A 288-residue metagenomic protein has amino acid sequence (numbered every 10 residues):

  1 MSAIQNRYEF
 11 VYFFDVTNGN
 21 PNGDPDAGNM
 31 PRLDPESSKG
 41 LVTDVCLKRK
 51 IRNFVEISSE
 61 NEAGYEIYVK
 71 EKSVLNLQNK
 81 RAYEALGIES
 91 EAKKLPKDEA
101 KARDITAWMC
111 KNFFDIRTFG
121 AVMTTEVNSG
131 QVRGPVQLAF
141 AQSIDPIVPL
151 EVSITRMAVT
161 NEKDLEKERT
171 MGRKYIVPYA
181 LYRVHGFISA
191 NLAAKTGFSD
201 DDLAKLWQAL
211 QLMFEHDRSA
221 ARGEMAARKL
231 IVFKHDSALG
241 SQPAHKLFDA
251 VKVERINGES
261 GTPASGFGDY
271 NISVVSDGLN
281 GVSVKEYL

Functional and structural regions predicted by a protein language model:
M1-L288: RNA-binding basic/glycine-rich loop and surface signature characteristic of RAMP-family CRISPR effectors
